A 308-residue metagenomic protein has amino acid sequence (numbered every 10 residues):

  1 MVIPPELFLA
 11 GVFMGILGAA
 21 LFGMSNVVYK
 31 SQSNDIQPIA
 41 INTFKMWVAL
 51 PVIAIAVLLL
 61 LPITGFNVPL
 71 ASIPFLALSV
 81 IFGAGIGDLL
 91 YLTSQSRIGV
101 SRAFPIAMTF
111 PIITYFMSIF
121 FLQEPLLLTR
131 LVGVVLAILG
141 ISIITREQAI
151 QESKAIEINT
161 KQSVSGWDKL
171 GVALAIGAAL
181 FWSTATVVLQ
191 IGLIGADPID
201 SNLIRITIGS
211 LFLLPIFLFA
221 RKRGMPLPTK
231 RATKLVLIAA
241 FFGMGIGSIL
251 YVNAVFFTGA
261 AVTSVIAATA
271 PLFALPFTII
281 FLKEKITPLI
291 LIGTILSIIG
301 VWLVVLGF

Functional and structural regions predicted by a protein language model:
M1-L21, N26-A40, W47-L78, D88-I98 (+6 more regions): Membrane-interface interhelical linkers
M14, L21, V28, V48 (+12 more regions): Hydrophobic residues within membrane-embedded alpha-helical segments of Major Facilitator Superfamily
L17, F44-K45, I106-T109, L128-V132 (+3 more regions): Hydrophobic core positions of alpha-helical segments in small-molecule transporters and transporter systems
G23, A54, I81-G85, P111-F116 (+7 more regions): Hydrophobic/small/kink-forming positions within alpha-helical transmembrane segments of polytopic membrane proteins
S25-K30, Y91-L92, A103, T114 (+4 more regions): Interfacial helix-capping/hinge residues at the ends of transmembrane alpha-helices
I39, S101, L127, I199-D200 (+2 more regions): Residues that define the loop-to-transmembrane-helix transition and helix capping in multi-pass membrane transporters
P111-V132, L139-I144, Q148, F212 (+2 more regions): C-terminal transmembrane-helix exit sites in multi-pass transporters
S163-I194, I199, M244: Selected transmembrane alpha-helices and immediately adjacent juxtamembrane segments of polytopic inner-membrane
